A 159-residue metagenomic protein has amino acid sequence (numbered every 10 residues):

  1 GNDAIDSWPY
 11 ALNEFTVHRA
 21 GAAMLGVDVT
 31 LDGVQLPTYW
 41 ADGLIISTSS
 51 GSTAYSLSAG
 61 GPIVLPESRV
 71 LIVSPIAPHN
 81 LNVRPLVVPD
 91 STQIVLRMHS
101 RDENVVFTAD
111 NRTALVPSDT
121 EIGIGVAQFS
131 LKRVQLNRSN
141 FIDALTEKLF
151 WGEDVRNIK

Functional and structural regions predicted by a protein language model:
G1-I45, T53-K159: Catalytic phosphate-donor-binding core of small-molecule kinases
